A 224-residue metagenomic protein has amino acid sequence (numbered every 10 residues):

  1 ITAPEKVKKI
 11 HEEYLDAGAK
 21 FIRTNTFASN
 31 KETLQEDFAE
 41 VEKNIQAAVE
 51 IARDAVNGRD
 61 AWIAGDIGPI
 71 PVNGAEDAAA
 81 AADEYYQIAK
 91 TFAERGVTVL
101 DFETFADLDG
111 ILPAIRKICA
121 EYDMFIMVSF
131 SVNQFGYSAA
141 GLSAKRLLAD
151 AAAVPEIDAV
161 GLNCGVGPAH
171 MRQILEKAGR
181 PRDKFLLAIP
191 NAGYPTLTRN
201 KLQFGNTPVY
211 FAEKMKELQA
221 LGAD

Functional and structural regions predicted by a protein language model:
I1-D224: Domain-level signal for soluble alpha/beta catalytic cores
